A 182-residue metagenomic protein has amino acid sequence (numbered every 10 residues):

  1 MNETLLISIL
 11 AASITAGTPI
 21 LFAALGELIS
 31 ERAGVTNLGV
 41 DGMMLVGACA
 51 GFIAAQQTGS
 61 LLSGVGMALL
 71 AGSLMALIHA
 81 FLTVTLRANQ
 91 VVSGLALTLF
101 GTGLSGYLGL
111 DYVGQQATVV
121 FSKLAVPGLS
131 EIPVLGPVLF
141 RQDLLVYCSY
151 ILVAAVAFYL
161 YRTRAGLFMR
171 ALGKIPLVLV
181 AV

Functional and structural regions predicted by a protein language model:
M1-F22, T36, A50, Q57-S63: Membrane-interfacial amphipathic/re-entrant helices at transmembrane-helix boundaries
N2-A12, L62, R87, V134-Y147: Interfacial loop-to-helix junctions that mark the boundaries of transmembrane helices in multi-pass membrane
A23, A48-F52, T102-G103, C148-L160: Hydrophobic core segments of alpha-helical transmembrane domains in multi-pass membrane transport and ion-translocation
L28-V46, V84-L97: Short, non-helical or kinked segments that cap or interrupt transmembrane helices
G59-L104: Alpha-helical transmembrane segments within multi-pass membrane transporters and channels
T102-L135: Extracellular/periplasmic helix-loop junction at the C-terminal end of a transmembrane helix in multi-pass membrane
I132-A171: Alpha-helical transmembrane segments of multi-pass integral membrane proteins
A171-V182: Short helix-to-coil transition segments within interhelical loops that connect adjacent transmembrane helices
